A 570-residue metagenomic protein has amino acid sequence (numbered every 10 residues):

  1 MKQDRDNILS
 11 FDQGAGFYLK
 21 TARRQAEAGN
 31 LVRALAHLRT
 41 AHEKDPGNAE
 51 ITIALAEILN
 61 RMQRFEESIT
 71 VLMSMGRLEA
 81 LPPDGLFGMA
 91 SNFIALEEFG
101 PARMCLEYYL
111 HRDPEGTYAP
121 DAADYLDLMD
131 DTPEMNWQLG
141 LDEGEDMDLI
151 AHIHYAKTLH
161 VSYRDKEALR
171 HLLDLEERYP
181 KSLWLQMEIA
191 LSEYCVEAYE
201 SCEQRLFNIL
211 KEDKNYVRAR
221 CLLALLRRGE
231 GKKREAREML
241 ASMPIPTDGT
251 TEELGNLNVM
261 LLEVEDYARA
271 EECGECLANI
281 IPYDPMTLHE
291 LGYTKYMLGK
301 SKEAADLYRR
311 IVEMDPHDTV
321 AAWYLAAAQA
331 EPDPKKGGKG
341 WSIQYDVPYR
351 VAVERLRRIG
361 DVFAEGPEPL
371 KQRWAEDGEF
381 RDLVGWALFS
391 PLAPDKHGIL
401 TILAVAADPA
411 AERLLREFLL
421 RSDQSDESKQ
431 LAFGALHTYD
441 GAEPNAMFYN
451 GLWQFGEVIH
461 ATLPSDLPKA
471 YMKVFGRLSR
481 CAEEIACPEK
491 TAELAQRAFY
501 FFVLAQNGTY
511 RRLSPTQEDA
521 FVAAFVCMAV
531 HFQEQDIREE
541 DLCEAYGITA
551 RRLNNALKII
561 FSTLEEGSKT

Functional and structural regions predicted by a protein language model:
Q13-K44, N60-R61, E145-R178, E188 (+1 more regions): Alpha-helical segment of the N-proximal tetratricopeptide repeat
G16, E50, E67, P83-D84 (+9 more regions): Start-of-helix register in tetratricopeptide repeats
E27, R61, A95, L128 (+8 more regions): Register position in tetratricopeptide repeats
P46, A80, P114, P180 (+4 more regions): Short coil turns that delineate tetratricopeptide repeat
A54, G88, D121-Y125, H154 (+5 more regions): Canonical tetratricopeptide repeat
I94-D131, I245-G249, N279, S301-V351 (+2 more regions): TPR/TPR-like (Sel1-like) alpha-helical repeat modules
D377-F389, D408-L420, A442-Y449: Amphipathic alpha-helical scaffolding segments comprising HEAT/armadillo-like alpha-solenoid repeats
